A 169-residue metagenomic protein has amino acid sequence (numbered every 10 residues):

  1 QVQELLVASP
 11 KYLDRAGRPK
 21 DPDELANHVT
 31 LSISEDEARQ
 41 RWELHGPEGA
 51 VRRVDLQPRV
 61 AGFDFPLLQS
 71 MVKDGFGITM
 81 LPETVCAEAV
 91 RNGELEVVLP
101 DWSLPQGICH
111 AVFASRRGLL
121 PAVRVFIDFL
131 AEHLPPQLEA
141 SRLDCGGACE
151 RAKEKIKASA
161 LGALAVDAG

Functional and structural regions predicted by a protein language model:
Q1-Q3, V7-L31: Flexible hinge/capping segments at coil-to-helix
S9-Y12, D36, P47-E48, S115-R117: Short loop segments at secondary-structure junctions
D14, E37-A38, P105, L119: Alpha-helix N-cap/loop-to-helix initiation residues
D21-D23, S32-S34, V51-R52, A87 (+1 more regions): Short secondary-structure boundary/capping segments
V29-E48: Secondary-structure junction motif
R53-V97, L104-P105, R124-I127: Hydrophobic hinge/microswitch elements
E83-N92, W102-G169: C-terminal effector-binding regulatory domain of bacterial HTH transcription factors
